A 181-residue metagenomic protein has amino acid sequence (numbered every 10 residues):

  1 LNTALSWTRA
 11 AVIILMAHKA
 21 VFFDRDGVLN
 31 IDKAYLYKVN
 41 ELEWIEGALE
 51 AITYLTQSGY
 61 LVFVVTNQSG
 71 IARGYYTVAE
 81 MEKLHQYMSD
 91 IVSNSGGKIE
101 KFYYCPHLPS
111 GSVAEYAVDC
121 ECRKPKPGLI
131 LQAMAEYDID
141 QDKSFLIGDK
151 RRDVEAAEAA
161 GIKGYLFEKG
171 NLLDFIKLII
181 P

Functional and structural regions predicted by a protein language model:
I14-V62: Active-site neighborhood of HAD-like aspartate-dependent phosphohydrolases
A17, A79, Q86-K101, P109-L146 (+1 more regions): Asp-based, Mg2+/Mn2+-dependent phosphohydrolase catalytic module
F23-R25, T66, I147-D149: Active-site flanking residues adjacent to catalytic metal/cofactor-binding acidic residues
L29-E46, I71-E80, N94-S95, V113-E121: Metal-dependent phosphoesterase signature
I52-M88, I99-L108, A157: Substrate-recognition element of Asp-dependent hydrolases with the DxDx(T/V) motif
